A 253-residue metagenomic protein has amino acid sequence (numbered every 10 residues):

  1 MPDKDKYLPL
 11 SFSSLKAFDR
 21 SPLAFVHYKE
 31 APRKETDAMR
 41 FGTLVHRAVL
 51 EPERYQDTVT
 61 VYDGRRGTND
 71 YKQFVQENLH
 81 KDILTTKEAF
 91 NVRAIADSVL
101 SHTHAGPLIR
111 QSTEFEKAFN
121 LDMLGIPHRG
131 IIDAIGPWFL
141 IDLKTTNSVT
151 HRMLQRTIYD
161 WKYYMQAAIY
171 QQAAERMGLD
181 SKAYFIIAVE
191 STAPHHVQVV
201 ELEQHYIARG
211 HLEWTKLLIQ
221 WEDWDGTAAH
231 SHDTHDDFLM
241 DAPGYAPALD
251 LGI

Functional and structural regions predicted by a protein language model:
M1-R129, T234: Metal-dependent nuclease catalytic cores that hydrolyze phosphodiester bonds in DNA/RNA, characterized by
A31-K34, N78-L84, R152-K162, H205: Short histidine-centered catalytic/ligand-binding loop motif
D37, F41, Q166, G210: Hydrophobic (often cysteine-bearing) scaffold residues that line and stabilize catalytic clefts of nucleotide/cofactor
L44, M165-Q172: Short amphipathic alpha-helical face segments that pack within enzyme cores and frequently flank/anchor catalytic
V49-R54, M123, T145-S148, E175 (+1 more regions): Hydrophobic/aromatic-lined pockets within catalytic cores
A89-V92, T157, I169-I253: Metal-dependent nuclease catalytic regions and adjoining charged, substrate-binding loops involved in nucleic-acid end
A105-Q111, P137-D142, E175-K182: Secondary-structure boundary elements
F115, G130-R156: Conserved catalytic cores of phosphodiester-cleaving nucleases, focusing on short active-site segments
